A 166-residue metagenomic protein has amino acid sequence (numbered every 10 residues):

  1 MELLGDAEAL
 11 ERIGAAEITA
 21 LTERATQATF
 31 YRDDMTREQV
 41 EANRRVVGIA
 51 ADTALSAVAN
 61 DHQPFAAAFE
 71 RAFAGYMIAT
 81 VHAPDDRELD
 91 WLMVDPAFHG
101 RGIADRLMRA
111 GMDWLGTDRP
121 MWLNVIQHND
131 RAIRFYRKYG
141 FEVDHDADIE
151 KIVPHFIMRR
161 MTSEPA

Functional and structural regions predicted by a protein language model:
E2-A97, D105-A110, W114, I149: Acetyl-CoA-dependent GNAT
W91, D95-R109, I126-R134, K138-Y139: Conserved glycine-rich acetyl-CoA-binding loop
H99, W122-I133, I149-H155, R159-R160: Conserved beta-strand-loop-alpha-helix junction that forms the acyl-donor binding cleft
M112, R137-A147: Conserved acetyl-CoA-binding loop of GNAT-fold acetyltransferases
D113-M121: Short glycine/proline-enriched coil/turn segments at helix->beta-strand junctions
T162-A166: Generic C-terminal helix-cap and adjacent flexible tail
